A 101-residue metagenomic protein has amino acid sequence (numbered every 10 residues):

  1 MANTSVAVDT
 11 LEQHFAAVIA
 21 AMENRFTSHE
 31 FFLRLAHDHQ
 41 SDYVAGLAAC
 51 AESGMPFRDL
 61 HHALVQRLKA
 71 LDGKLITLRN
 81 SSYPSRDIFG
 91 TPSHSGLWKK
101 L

Functional and structural regions predicted by a protein language model:
M1-A21, R34-L101: Phospho-regulated, low-complexity intrinsically disordered regions of nuclear gene-regulatory and chromatin-associated
F26-L35: Short acidic, hydrophobic short linear motifs in intrinsically disordered regions
